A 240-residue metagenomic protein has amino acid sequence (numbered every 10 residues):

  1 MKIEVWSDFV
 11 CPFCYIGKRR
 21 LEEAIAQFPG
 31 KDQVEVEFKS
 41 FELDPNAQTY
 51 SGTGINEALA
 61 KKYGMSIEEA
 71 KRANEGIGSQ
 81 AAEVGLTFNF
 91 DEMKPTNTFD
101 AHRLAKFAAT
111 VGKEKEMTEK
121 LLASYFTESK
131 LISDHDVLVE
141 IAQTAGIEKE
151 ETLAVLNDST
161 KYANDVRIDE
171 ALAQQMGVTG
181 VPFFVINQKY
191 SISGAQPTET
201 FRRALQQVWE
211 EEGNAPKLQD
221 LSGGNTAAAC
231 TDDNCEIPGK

Functional and structural regions predicted by a protein language model:
M1-V5, E37-F38: Short, well-ordered beta-strand elements
V5-S7, F13-G30, K106-T110, E116-K240: C-terminal cap of thioredoxin/glutaredoxin-like
S7-V10, C14, P45, S66-I67: Short, N-terminal intrinsically disordered low-complexity segments that are rich in Pro/Gly and polar/charged residues
R19-Y125, C235-E236: Structural alpha/beta surface segment adjacent to cysteine/selenocysteine redox centers across thiol/disulfide enzymes
